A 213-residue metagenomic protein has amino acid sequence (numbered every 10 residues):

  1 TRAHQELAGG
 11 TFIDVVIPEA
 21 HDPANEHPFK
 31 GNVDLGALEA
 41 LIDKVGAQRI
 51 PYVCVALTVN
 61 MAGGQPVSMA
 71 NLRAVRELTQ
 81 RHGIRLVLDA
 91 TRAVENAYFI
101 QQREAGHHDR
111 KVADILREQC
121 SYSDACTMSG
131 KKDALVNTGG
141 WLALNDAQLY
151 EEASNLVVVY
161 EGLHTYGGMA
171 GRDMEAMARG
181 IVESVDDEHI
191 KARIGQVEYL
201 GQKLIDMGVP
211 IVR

Functional and structural regions predicted by a protein language model:
T1-I211: Conserved PLP-enzyme active-site core in the AAT-like
